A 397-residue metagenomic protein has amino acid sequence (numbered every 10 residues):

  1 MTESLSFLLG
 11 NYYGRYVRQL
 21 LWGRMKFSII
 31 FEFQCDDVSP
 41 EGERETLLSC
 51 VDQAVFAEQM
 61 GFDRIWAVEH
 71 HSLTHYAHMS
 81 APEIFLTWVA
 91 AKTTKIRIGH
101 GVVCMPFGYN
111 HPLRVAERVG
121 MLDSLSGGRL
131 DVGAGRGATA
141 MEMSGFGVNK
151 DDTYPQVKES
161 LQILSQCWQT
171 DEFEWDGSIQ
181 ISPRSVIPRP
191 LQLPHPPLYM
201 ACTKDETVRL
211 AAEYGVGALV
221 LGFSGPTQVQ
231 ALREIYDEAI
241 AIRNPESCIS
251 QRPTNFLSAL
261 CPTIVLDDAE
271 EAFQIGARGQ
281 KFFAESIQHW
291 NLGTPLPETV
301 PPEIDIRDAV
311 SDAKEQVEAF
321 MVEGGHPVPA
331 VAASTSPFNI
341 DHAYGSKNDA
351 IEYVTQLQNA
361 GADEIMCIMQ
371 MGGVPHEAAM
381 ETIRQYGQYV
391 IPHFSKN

Functional and structural regions predicted by a protein language model:
S4-H100, P196: N-terminal beta1-alpha1-beta2 module of alpha/beta enzyme domains
G23, G108-G217, P226-T254: Internal, glycine-rich beta/alpha segment that forms the wall or movable "lid" of small-molecule/cofactor binding
K26-S28, R64, R97-G99, R129-G133 (+4 more regions): Structural preference for beta-strand elements that scaffold enzyme active sites
F31, Y154-I187, T227-A362, N397: An alpha-helical appendage that flanks or caps ligand/catalytic pockets
F33-L47, V103-L113, Q192-C202, T263-L266 (+1 more regions): Active-site mouth loops of central-metabolism enzymes
R44-F56, T203-R209, K347-Q356: Short, acidic/polar
G61, E69, V89, L122 (+8 more regions): Conserved, mostly hydrophobic/aromatic
R64-F85, C104-P106, A138, F223-S224 (+1 more regions): Glycine-rich, proline-tolerant flexible connector loops at the mouths of alpha/beta enzymes
